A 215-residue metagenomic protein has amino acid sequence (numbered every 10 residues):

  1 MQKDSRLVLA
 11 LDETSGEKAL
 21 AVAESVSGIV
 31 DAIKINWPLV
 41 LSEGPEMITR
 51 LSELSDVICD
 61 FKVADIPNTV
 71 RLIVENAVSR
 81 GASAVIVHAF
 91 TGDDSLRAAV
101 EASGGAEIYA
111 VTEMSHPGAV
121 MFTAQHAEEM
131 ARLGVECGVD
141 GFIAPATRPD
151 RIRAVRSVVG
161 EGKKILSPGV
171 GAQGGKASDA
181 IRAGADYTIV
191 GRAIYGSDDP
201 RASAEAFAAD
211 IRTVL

Functional and structural regions predicted by a protein language model:
M1-C59, A64-L72, S79-A82, M121 (+5 more regions): Conserved N-terminal beta1-alpha1 strand-loop-helix module at the mouth
Q2-L7, D65-P149, E161-G162: Conserved anion-binding
E13-G16, P38-L41, A89-D93, A146-D150 (+1 more regions): Short beta->alpha connector loops
L41, P45-F61, E101-E113, R153-V170 (+1 more regions): Alpha-helix-loop-beta-strand connector modules within alpha/beta enzyme cores
K62-D65, F90-T91, E113-S115, V170-Q173 (+1 more regions): Short, acidic/turn-prone active-site loops that include or flank metal/cofactor- and phosphate-binding residues
A99, D179-L215: C-terminal helical cap(s) of enzyme catalytic domains, especially alpha/beta-barrels
V139, A146-I194: A C-terminal functional module that forms or caps the active site or interfaces directly with catalytic machinery
